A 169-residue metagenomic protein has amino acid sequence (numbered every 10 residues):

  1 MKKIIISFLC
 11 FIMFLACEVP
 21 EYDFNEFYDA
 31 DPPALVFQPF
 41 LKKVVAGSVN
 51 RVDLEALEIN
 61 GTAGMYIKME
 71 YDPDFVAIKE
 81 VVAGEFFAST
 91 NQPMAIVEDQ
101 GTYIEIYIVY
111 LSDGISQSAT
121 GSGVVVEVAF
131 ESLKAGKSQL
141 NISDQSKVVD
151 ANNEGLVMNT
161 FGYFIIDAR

Functional and structural regions predicted by a protein language model:
M1-L15: Sec-dependent bacterial lipoprotein signal peptides
C17-R169: Acidic, low-complexity intrinsically disordered segments
